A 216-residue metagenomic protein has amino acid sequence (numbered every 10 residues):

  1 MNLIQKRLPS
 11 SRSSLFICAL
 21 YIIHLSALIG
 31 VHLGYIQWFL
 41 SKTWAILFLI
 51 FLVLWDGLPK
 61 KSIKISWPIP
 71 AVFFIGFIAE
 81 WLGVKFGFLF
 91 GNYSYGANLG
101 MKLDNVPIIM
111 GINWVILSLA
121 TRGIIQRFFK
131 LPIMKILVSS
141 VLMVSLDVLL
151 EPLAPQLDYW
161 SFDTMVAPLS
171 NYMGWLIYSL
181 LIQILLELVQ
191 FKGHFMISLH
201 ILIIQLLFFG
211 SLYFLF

Functional and structural regions predicted by a protein language model:
M1-F216: Aromatic-rich, lipid-facing transmembrane alpha helices and their immediate juxtamembrane interface loops in integral
